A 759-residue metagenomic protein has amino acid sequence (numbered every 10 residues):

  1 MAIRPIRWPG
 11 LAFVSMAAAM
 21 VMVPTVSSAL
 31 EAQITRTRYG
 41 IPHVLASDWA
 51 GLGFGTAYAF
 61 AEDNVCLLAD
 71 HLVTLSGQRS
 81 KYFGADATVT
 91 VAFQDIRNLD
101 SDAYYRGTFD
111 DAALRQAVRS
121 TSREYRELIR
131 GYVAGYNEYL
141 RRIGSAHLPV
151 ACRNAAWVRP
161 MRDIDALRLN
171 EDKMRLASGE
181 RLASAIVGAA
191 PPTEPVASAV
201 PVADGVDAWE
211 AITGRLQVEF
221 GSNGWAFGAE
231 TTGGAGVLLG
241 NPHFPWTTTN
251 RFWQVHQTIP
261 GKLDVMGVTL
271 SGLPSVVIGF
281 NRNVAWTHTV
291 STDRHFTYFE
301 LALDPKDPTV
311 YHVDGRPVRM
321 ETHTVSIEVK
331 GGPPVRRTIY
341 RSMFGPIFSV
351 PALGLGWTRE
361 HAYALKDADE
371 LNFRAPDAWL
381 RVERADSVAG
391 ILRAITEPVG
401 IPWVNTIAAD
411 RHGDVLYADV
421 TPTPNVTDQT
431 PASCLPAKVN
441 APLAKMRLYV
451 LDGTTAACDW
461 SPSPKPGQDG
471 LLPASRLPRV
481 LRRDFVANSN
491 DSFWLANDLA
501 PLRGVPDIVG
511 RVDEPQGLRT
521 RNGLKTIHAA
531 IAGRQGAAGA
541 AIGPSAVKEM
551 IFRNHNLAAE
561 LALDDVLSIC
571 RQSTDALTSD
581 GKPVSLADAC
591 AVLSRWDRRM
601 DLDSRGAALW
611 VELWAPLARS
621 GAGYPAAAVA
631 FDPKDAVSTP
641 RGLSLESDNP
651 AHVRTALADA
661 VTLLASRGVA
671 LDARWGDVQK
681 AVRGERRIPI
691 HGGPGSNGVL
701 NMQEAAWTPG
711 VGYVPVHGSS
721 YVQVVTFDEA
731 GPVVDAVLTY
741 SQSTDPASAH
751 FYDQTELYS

Functional and structural regions predicted by a protein language model:
A2-S15: Bacterial N-terminal signal peptides that target proteins for export
A19, S27-A32: Boundary at the C-terminal end of the N-terminal hydrophobic targeting segment
L30-T249, P260-K262, M266-S275, F280 (+1 more regions): Substrate-recognition/specificity elements adjacent to catalytic centers across diverse enzyme folds
A46, G51-R97, T287-T338, S461-Q516 (+2 more regions): Gly/Pro-rich active-site capping loops and adjacent beta-alpha segments that organize cofactor/substrate pockets
I259, G267-L270, G279-N283, H288-L448: Glycine- and hydrophobic-rich flexible loops that cap the catalytic core of alpha/beta enzyme folds
H361, I401-A530, L613, L617-A618: Hydrophobic alpha-helical segments
N497-K582, D677-S759: Terminal end segments
